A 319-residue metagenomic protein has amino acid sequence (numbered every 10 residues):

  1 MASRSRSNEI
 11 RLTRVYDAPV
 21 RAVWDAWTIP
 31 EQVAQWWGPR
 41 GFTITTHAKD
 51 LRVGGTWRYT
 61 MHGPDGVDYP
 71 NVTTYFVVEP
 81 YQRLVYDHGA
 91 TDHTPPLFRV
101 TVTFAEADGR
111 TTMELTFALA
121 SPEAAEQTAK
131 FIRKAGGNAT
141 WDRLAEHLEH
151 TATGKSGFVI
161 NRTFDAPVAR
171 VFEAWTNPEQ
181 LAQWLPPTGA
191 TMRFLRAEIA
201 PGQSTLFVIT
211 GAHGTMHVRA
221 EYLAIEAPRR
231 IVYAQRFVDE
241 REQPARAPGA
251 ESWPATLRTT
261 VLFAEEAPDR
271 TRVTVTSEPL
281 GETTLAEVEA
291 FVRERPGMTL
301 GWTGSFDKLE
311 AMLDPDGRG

Functional and structural regions predicted by a protein language model:
M1-T43, R143, H150-T191: Hydrophobic ligand-binding cavity/cleft-lining segments
R11-L12, E31-D68, V159-I160, E179-H217 (+1 more regions): Short beta-edge strand/loop motif at the mouth of beta-sheet-based domains
R14, T46-K49, N71-V77, F98-E106 (+4 more regions): Hydrophobic/aromatic beta-strand elements that line small-molecule binding cavities or substrate pockets in beta-rich
V20, R52, F76-Q82, T103-T112 (+3 more regions): A short, structured loop/turn motif at beta-sheet edges
V23, V33, W57-Y59, Y75 (+12 more regions): Hydrophobic pocket/interface hotspot
W57-G63, V85-T91, T205-G211, Y233-Q235 (+1 more regions): Short beta-strand segments that buttress and anchor functional surface loops
V85, A90-N138, Q243-L300: Beta-strand/loop substructures that line and gate deep hydrophobic ligand-binding cavities in soluble
H147-K155, F194, E310-G319: Short, highly charged C-terminal tails/helix-capping segments
